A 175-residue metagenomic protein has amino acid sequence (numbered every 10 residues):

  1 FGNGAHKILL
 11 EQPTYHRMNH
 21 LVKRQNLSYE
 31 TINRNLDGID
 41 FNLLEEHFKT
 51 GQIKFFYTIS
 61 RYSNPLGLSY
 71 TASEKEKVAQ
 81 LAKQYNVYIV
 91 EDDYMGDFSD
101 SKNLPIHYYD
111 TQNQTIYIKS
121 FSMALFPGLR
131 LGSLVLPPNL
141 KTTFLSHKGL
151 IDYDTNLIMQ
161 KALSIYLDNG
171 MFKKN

Functional and structural regions predicted by a protein language model:
F1-Y85, D97-Y109: Conserved core of the PLP fold type I
L10, V90-E91: Hydrophobic residues in beta-strands of the RecA-like P-loop NTPase core, especially within AAA+ ATPase
V87, T115: Short, conserved active-site loop motifs that form the nucleotide-linked donor/cofactor pocket
D93-M95, F121: Short strand-turn motif at the edge of the Rossmann-like AdoMet-binding core
D110-Q114: Structural recognition of alpha->loop->beta junctions
I116-Y117, F121-N175: PLP-dependent aminotransferase class I/II
